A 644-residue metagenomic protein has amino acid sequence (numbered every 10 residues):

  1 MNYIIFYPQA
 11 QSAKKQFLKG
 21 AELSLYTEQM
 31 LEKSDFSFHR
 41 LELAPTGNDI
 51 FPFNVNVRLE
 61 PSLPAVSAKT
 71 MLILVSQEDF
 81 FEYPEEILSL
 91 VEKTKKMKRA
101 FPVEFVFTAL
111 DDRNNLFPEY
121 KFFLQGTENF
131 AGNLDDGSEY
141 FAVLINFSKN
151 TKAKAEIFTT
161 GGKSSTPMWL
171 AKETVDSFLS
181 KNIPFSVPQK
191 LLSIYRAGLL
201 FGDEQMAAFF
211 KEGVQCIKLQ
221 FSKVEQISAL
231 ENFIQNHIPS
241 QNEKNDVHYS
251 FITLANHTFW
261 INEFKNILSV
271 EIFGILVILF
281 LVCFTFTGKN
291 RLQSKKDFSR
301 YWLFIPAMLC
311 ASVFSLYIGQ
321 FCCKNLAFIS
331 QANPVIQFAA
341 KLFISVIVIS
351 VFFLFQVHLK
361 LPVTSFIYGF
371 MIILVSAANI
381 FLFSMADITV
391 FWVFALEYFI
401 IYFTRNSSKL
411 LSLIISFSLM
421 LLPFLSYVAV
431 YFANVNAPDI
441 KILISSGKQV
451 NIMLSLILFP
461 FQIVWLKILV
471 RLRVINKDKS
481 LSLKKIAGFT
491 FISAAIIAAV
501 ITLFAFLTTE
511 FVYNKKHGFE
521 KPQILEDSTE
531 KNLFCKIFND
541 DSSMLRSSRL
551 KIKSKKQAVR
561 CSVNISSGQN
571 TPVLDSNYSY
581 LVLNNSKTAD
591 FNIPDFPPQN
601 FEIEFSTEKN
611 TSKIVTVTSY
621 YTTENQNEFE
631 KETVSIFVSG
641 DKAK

Functional and structural regions predicted by a protein language model:
M1-F259: Soluble extramembrane regions of membrane proteins in the secretory/endomembrane system
N2, N48, N54-N56, N114-N115 (+30 more regions): Detector for Asparagine
K14-K15, K19, K33, K69 (+33 more regions): Context-gated lysine
A21-L59, S67-A68, E520-K644: Extracytosolic and intramembrane catalytic regions of membrane-associated proteins in envelope/secretory systems
Q29-E32, S89, N232, N236 (+6 more regions): Polar/charged alpha-helical tracts
D35, D49, D79, E104 (+15 more regions): Acidic-enriched, low-complexity/disordered segments with a strong bias for Aspartate over Glutamate
N242-I252, F259-L279, G319: Transmembrane catalytic cores of multi-pass membrane glycosyltransferases and polysaccharide-assembly enzymes
L268-L574, Y578-S579, F605-T607, T611-V615 (+1 more regions): Alpha-helical transmembrane segments of integral membrane proteins
